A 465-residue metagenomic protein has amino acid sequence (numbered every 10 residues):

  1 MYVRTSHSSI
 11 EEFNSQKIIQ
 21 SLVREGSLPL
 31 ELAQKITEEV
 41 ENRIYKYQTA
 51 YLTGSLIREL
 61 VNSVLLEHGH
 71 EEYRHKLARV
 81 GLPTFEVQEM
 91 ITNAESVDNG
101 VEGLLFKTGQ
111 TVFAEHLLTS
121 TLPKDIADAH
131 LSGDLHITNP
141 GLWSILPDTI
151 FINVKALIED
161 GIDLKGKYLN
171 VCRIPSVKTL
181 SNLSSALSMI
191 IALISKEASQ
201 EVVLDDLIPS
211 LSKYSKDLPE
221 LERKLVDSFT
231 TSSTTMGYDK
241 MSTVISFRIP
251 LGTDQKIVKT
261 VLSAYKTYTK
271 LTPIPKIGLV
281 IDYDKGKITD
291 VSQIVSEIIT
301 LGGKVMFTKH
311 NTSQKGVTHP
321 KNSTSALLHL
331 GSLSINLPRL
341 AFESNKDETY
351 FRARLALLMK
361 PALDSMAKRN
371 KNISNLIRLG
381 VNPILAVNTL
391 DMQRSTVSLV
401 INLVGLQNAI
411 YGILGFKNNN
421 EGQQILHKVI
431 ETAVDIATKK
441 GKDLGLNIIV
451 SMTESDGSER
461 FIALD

Functional and structural regions predicted by a protein language model:
M1-E95, N99, K107, H116 (+1 more regions): Charged, amphipathic alpha-helical regulatory modules used for macromolecular assembly or allosteric control
S15, A33, T37, G54-R58 (+4 more regions): Short runs of predominantly hydrophobic/aromatic residues within well-ordered alpha helices that form helix-helix
S15-Q16, G69, I277, L414-K417: Short amphipathic alpha-helical segments with coiled-coil-like heptad repeat character
Q16-V23, T37-N42, R58, N62 (+5 more regions): Predominant activation on well-ordered alpha-helical scaffold segments within soluble catalytic domains
N42-Q48, T243, F247-I249, L337 (+1 more regions): Short, hydrophobic beta-strand segments
L77-Q88, D284-K287, L399, Y411: Short secondary-structure transition/capping segments
T92-S395, F416-N419, Q423-D465: Conserved catalytic cores of very large enzyme subunits
L327, Q393-I410: Conserved phosphate/anionic-ligand binding catalytic regions in large, soluble enzymes, centered on
